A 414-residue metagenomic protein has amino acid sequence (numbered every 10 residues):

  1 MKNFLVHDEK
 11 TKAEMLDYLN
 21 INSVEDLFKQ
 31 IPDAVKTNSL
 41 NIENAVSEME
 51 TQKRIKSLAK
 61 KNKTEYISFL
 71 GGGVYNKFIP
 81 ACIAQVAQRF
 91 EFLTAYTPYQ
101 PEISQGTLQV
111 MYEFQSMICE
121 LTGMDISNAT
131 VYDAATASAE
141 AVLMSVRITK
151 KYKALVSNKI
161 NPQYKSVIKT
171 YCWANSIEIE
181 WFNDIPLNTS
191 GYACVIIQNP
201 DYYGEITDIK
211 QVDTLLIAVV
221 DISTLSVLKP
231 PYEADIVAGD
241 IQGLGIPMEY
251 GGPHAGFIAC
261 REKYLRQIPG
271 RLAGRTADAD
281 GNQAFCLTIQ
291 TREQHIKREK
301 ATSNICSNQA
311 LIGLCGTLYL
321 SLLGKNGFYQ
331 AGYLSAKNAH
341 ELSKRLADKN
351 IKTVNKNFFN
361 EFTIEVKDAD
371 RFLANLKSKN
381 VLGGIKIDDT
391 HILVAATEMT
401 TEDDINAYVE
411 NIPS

Functional and structural regions predicted by a protein language model:
M1-S39: Compact, charge-rich alpha-helical regulatory domains located at protein termini
M15, T136-N282, L346-K349, T363-V366 (+4 more regions): Conserved PLP-enzyme active-site core in the AAT-like
D33, T37-Y112, I296: N-terminal entrance/gating region of PLP-dependent enzymes' catalytic architecture
Y99-I103, C119-A139: Short loop-beta-helix segment that forms the pyridoxal 5′-phosphate
S116, T136-M144, L314-L318: Contiguous, well-ordered alpha-helical segments that form the cores/surfaces of helical PPI scaffolds
S127, E178-F182, V354: General small-molecule cofactor/ligand-binding pocket signal
L244-K349, V354-K356: Active-site C-terminal subdomain of aminotransferase-like
N326-Y408: Conserved C-terminal alpha-helix-loop-beta "cap" of PLP-dependent enzymes that closes/shapes the active-site mouth
